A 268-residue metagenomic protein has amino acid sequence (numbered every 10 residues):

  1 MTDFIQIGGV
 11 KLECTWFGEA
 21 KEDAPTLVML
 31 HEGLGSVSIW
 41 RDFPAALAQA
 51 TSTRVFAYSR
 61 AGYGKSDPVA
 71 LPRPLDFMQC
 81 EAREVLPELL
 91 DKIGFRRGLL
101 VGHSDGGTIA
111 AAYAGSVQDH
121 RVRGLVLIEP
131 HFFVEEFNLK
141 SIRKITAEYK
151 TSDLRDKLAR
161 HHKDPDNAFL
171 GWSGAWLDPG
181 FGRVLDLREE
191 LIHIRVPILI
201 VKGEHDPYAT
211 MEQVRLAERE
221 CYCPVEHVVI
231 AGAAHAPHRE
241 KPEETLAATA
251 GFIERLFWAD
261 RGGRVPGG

Functional and structural regions predicted by a protein language model:
V10-P68: Conserved HGGG/HGGXW glycine-rich cap/lid loop of the alpha/beta-hydrolase fold
A57-R97: Active-site loop/oxyanion-hole signature of alpha/beta-hydrolase fold enzymes
R96-E135: Conserved hydrolase catalytic core segment
S173-E190: Active-site nucleophile elbow and catalytic-triad environment of alpha/beta-hydrolase enzymes
I194, I200-K202: Short beta-strand/loop motif that positions the catalytic acidic residue of the alpha/beta-hydrolase fold
H205-A209: Acidic catalytic loop of the alpha/beta-hydrolase fold
R219-H235: Catalytic histidine neighborhood in serine/cysteine hydrolases with alpha/beta-hydrolase-type architecture
A233-P242, L246: Catalytic histidine-centered segment of alpha/beta-hydrolase-like enzymes
